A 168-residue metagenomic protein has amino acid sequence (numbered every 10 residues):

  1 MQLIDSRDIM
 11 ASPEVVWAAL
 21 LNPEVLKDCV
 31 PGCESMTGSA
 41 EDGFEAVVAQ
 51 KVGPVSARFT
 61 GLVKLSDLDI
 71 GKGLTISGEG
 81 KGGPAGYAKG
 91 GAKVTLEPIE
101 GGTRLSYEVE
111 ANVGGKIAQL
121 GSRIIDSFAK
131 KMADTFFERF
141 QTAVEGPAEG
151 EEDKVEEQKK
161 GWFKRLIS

Functional and structural regions predicted by a protein language model:
M1-E45, A49-K51, V155-S168: Hydrophobic ligand-binding cavity/cleft-lining segments
Q2-S6, G43, R58-T60, G73 (+2 more regions): Intrinsic-disorder/low-complexity, polar/charged segments enriched in Ser/Thr/Lys/Arg/Asp/Glu/Gln
D5, C33-E34, T60-D67, G78 (+1 more regions): Hydrophobic/aromatic beta-strand elements that line small-molecule binding cavities or substrate pockets in beta-rich
D8-S12, A49-G53, S66-L68, E79 (+2 more regions): Solvent-exposed residues in well-ordered beta-strands and their adjoining turns, especially edge/terminal strands
V16-L20, L26, L65, Y107 (+1 more regions): Hydrophobic pocket/interface hotspot
T37-G80, T135: Glycine-rich portal/gate segments that line the openings of hydrophobic small-molecule binding cavities
G80-S127: Beta-strand/loop substructures that line and gate deep hydrophobic ligand-binding cavities in soluble
K116-K159: A conserved amphipathic terminal alpha-helix motif
